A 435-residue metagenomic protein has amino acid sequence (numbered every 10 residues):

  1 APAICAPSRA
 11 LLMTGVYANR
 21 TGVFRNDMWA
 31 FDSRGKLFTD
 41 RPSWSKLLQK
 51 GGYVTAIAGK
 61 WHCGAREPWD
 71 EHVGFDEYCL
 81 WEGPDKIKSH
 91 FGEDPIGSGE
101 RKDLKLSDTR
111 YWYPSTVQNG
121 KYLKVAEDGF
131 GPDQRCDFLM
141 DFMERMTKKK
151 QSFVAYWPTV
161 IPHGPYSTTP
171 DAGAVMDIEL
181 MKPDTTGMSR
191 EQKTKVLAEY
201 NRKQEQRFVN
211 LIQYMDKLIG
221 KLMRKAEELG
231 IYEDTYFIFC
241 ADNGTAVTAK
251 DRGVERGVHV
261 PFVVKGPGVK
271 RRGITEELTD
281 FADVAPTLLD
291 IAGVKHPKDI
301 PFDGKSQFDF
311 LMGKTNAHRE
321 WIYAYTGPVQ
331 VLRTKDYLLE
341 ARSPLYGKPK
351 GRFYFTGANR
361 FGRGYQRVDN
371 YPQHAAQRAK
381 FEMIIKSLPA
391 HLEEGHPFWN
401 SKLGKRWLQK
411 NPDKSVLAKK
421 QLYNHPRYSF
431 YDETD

Functional and structural regions predicted by a protein language model:
A1, N26, P84-A285, D290-F302 (+4 more regions): Active-site-proximal cap/lid insertion segments
A1-A56, G74-E77, R256: Active-site segment of extracytoplasmic enzymes that catalyze sulfate/phosphate-ester chemistry
A1-V16, I57-D70, W81-E82, P158-P165 (+5 more regions): Short, solvent-exposed turn/loop segments enriched in Gly/Ser/Thr/Pro and often Arg
L12, L48, D70, L311 (+1 more regions): Hydrophobic residues within well-ordered alpha-helices
V16-T21, L48-I57, C79-E82, K86 (+8 more regions): A generic secondary-structure signal for well-formed alpha-helical elements
W44, K60, V284, Q307: Short active-site alpha-helical segment characteristic of glycosyltransferases and processive polysaccharide synthases
Q49-A56, V73-E77, K148-A155, I231-F237 (+3 more regions): Loop/turn elements at helix/coil->beta-strand transitions in domains of secreted/extracellular proteins
G266, L332-K335: Active-site beta-strand termini and strand-to-loop segments that position acidic
